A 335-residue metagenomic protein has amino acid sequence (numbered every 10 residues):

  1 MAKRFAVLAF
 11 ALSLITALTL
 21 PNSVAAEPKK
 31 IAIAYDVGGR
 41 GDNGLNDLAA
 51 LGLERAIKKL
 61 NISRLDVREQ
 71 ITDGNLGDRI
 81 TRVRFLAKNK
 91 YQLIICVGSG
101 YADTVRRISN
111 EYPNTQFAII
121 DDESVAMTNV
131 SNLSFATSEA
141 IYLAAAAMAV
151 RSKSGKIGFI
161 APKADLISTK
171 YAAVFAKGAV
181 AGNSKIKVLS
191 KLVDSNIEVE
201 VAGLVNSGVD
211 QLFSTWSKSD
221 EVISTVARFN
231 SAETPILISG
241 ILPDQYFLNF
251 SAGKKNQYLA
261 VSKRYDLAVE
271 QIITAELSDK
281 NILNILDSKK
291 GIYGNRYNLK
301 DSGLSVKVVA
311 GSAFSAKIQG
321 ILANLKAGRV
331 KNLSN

Functional and structural regions predicted by a protein language model:
M1-R4: Positively charged n-region of N-terminal signal peptides that target proteins for export
L8-T19: Bacterial N-terminal signal peptides
L20-A25: Sec/Tat signal peptide C-region and signal peptidase I cleavage site
A26-N335: A residue-level marker of the well-folded mature domains of exported/periplasmic proteins
